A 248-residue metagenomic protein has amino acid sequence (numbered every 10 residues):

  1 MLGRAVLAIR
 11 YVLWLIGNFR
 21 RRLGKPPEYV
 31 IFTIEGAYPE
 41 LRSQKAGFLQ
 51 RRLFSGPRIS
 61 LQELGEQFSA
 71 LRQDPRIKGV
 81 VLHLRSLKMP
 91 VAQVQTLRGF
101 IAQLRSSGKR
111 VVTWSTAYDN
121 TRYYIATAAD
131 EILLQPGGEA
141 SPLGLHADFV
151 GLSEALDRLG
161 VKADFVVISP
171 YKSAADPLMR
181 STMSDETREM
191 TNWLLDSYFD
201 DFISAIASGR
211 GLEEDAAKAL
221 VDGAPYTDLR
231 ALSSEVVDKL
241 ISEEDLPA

Functional and structural regions predicted by a protein language model:
M1-R210, D222, I241, P247-A248: Small-residue-centered hinge/linker elements
